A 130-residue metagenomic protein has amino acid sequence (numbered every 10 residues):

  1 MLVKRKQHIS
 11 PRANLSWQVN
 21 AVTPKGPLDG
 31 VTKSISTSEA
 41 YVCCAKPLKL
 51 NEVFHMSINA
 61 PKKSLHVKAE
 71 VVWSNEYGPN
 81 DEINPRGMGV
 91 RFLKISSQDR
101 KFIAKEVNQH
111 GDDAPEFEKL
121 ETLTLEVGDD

Functional and structural regions predicted by a protein language model:
M1-T37, A104-D130: N-terminal helix initiation/capping motif
L15, L28, F54, L65-V67 (+1 more regions): Hydrophobic core residues within well-ordered beta-strands of beta-rich domains
W17-A21, N51-L65: Short conserved beta-strand and strand-loop elements enriched in small hydrophobics with frequent Asp/Gly
P24, T37, S74-N80, S97: Short, conserved beta-turn/loop elements at beta-strand boundaries and strand-helix junctions
G30-V31, V67-S74: Short beta-strand-centered aromatic/proline hotspots
Y41-C44, E76-R91: Short, solvent-exposed secondary-structure boundary/capping segments
P85-E106: C-terminal structural segments of small proteins and small subunits
